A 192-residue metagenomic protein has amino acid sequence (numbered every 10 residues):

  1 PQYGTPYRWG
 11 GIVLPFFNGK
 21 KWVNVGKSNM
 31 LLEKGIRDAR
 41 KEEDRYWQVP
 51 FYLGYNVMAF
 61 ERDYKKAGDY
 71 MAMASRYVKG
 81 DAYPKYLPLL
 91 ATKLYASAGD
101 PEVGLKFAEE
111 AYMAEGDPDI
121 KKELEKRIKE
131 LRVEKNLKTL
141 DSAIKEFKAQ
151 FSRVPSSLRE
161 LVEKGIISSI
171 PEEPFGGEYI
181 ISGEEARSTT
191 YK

Functional and structural regions predicted by a protein language model:
Y7-G10, E43-Y46, F151-L158: Surface-exposed patches in mature extracellular/periplasmic domains of secreted proteins
G11-G99, M113: Alpha-helical adaptor scaffolds
I36-A39, A96, D100-K192: Low-complexity, acidic interaction segments enriched in glycine
